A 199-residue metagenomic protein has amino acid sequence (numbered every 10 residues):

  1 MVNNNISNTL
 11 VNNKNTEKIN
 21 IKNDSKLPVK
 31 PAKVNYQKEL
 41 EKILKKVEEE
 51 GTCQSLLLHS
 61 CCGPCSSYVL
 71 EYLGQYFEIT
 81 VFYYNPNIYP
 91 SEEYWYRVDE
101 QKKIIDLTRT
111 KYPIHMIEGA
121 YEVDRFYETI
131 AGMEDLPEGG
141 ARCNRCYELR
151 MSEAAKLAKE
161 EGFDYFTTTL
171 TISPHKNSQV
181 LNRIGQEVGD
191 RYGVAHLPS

Functional and structural regions predicted by a protein language model:
V2-S199: Nucleotide-activated chemistry modules centered on ATP-dependent adenylation/adenylyltransferase
